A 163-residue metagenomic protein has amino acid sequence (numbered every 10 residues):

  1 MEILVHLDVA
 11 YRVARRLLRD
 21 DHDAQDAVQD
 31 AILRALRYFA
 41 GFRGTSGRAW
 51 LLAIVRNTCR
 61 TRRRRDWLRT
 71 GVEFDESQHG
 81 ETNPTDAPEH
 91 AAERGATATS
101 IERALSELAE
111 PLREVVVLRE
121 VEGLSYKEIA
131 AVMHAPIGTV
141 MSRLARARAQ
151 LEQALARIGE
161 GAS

Functional and structural regions predicted by a protein language model:
M1-R12, H22-Q25, L36: A short, charge-rich alpha-helical start-of-domain segment used by transcription regulators
L7, R15, Q29-L36, T45-L68 (+2 more regions): Σ70-family region 2.3-2.4 aromatic/basic alpha-helix that recognizes the −10 promoter and nucleates DNA melting
L7, Y11, I32, A109 (+2 more regions): C-terminal flanking helix
H22, K127, G138-M141: Residues within helix-turn-helix
A53-F74, D86, E93-R94, R157: Arg/Lys-rich amphipathic alpha helix in sigma70-family domain 2
R56, M133-R157: DNA-recognition helix of helix-turn-helix
S77-S106: Acidic, proline/glycine-rich intrinsically disordered inter-domain spacer in sigma factors
V115-R119: A short pre-motif secondary-structure segment
